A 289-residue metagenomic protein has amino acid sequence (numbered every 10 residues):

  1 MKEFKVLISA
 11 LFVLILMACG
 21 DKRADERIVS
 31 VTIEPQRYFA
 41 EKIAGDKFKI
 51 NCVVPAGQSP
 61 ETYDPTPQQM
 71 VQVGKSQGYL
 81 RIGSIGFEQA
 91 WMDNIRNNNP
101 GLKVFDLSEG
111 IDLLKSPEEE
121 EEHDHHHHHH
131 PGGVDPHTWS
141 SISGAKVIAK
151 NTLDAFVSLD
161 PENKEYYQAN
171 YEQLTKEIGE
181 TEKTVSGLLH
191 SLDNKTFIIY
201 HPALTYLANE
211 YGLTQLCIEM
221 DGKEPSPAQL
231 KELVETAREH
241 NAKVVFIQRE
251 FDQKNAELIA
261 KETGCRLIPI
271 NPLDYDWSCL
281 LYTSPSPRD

Functional and structural regions predicted by a protein language model:
M1-I8: Bacterial N-terminal signal peptides that target proteins for export
S9-V13: Hydrophobic helical h-region of N-terminal Sec-dependent signal peptides in bacterial secretory/periplasmic proteins
C19-S284, R288: Extracytoplasmic metal-acquisition and chelation regions
